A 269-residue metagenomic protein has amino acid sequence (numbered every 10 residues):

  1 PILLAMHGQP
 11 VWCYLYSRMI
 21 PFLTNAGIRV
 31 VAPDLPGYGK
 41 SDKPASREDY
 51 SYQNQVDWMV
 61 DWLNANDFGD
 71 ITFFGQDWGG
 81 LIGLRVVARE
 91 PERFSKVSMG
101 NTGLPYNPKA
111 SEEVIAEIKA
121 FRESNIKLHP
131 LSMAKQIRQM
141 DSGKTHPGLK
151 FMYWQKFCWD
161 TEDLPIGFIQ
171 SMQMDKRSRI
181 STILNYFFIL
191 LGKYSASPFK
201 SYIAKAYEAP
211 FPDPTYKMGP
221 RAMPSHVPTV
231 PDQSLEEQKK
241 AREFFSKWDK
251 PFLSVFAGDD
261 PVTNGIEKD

Functional and structural regions predicted by a protein language model:
P1-I2, Q9-P10, L15, V31 (+2 more regions): Flexible "cap/lid" subdomain of the alpha/beta-hydrolase fold that forms the substrate-access gate
S17-F22: Typically the conserved alpha-helix immediately C-terminal to a functionally engaged Cys/Sec in thioredoxin-like
T24-D34: A fold-wide structural signal in alpha/beta-hydrolase
